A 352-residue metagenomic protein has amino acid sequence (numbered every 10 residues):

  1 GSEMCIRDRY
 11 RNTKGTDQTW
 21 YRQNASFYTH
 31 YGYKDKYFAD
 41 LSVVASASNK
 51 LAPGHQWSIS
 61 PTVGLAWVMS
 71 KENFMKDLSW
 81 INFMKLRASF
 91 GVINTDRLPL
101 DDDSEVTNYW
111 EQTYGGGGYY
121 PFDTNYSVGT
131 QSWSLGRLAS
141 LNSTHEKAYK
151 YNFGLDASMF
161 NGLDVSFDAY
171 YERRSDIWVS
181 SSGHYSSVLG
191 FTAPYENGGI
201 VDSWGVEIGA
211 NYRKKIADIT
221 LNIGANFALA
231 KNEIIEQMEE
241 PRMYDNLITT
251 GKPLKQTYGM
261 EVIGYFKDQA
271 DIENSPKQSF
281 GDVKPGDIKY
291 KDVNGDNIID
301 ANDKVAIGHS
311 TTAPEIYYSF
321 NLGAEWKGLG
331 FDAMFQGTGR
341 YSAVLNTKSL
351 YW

Functional and structural regions predicted by a protein language model:
S2-E3, R7-G259, N321: Extracellular/periplasmic, surface-exposed regions of secreted and cell-surface proteins
Y31, V293, A324: Short aromatic-centered micro-motifs
K36, S48, D282-P285, T338-W352: Extracytoplasmic gating/loop element in the C-terminal half of outer-membrane beta-barrel translocons and assembly
A45, A169-Y171, D303, A333-G339: Active-site proximal loops enriched in glycine and acidic residues that flank catalytic Cys/His/Asp and coordinate
R97-L98, A270, D332-M334, Y341-A343: Short helix/loop capping segments that flank catalytic or ligand/cofactor-binding pockets
D102-D103, K215-T312, T347-W352: Conserved small-residue
N222, T311-G339: Conserved C-terminal beta-signal and adjacent last beta-strands/turns of outer-membrane beta-barrel proteins
